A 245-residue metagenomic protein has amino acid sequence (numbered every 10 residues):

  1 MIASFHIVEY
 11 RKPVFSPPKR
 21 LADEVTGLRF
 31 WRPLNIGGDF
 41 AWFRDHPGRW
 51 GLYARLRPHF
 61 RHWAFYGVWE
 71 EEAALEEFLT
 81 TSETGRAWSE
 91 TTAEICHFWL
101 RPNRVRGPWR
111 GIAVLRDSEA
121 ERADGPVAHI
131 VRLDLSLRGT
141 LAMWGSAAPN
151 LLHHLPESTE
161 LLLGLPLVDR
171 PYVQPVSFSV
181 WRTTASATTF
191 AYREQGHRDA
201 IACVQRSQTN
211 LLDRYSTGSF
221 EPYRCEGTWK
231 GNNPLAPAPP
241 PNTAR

Functional and structural regions predicted by a protein language model:
M1-W63, E72-F78, S89-V176, A185-R193 (+1 more regions): Short S/T/G/P-rich N-terminal loop/turn motif that feeds into the first structured element of a domain
V68: Sensory beta-strand/linker motifs that couple input domains to effectors
E83-A93, G196-A200: A common structural junction motif
T189-F190, Q195-L212: Extended hydrophobic/aromatic segments used for targeting, binding, or gating
